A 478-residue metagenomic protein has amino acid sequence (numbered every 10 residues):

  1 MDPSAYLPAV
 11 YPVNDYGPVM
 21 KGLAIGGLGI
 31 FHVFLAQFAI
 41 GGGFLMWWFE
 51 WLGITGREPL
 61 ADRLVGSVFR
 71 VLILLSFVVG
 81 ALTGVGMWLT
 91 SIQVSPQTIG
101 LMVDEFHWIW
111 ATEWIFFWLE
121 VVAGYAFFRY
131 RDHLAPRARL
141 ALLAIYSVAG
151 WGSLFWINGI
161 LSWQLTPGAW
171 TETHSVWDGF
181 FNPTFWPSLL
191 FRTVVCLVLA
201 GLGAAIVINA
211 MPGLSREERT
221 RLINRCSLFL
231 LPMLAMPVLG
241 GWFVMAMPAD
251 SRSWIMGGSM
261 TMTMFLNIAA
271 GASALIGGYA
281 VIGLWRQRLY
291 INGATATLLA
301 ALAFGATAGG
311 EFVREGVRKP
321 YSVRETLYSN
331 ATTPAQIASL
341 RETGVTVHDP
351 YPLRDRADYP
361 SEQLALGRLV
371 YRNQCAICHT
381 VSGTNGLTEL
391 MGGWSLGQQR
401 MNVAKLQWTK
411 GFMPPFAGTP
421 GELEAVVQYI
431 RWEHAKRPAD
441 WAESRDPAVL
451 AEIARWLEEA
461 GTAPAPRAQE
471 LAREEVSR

Functional and structural regions predicted by a protein language model:
M1-P350: Polytopic transmembrane helical bundles with strong interfacial aromatic enrichment
M211-L214, Q374-S382: Alpha-helix capping/termination and helix-coil
R314, R318-S339, S361-A376, T384-Q398 (+1 more regions): Sequence context surrounding c-type heme c attachment/ligation sites in exported
S339-V370, A472-S477: Electrostatic cytochrome c docking/interface patches
Y359-S361, R368-Q374, R455-A465: Extracytoplasmic/periplasm-facing segments of secreted or lipoprotein envelope proteins
I377, S382-A442, E458-P464: Extracytoplasmic electron-transfer domains, predominantly the class I c-type cytochrome c fold
D446-L450: C-terminal partner/receptor-binding element of secreted or periplasmic proteins
A451-S477: Short, low-complexity, Pro/Ser/Thr/Gly-rich segments in the mature regions of secreted, periplasmic
